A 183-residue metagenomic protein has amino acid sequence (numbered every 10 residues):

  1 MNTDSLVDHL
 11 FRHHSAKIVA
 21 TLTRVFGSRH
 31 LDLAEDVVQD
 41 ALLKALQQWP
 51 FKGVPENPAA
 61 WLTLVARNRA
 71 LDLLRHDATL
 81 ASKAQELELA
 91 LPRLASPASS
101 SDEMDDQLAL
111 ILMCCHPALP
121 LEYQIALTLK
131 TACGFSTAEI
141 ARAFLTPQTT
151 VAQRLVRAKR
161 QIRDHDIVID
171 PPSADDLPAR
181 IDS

Functional and structural regions predicted by a protein language model:
M1-H9, V19-V38, Q48-E56, Q148-T149 (+2 more regions): Short, charged helix-capping/linker segments at alpha-helix termini
F11-H14, A66: Hydrophobic/aromatic residues within well-ordered alpha-helical segments
I18, L22, L62, A66-L74: Hydrophobic-face residues of short alpha-helical interaction/recognition segments
V19, F26, L42, K159-D166: C-terminal flanking helix
D36-L43, E56-N68: Structural recognition of an alpha-helix C-terminal capping motif at a helix-to-coil junction
V38, W49, A66, L74 (+3 more regions): DNA major-groove recognition helix of helix-turn-helix
R67-Q85, D164: Arg/Lys-rich amphipathic alpha helix in sigma70-family domain 2
Q85-E139, T146-S183: Amphipathic helix-loop-helix modules that constitute alpha-helical solenoid scaffolds
